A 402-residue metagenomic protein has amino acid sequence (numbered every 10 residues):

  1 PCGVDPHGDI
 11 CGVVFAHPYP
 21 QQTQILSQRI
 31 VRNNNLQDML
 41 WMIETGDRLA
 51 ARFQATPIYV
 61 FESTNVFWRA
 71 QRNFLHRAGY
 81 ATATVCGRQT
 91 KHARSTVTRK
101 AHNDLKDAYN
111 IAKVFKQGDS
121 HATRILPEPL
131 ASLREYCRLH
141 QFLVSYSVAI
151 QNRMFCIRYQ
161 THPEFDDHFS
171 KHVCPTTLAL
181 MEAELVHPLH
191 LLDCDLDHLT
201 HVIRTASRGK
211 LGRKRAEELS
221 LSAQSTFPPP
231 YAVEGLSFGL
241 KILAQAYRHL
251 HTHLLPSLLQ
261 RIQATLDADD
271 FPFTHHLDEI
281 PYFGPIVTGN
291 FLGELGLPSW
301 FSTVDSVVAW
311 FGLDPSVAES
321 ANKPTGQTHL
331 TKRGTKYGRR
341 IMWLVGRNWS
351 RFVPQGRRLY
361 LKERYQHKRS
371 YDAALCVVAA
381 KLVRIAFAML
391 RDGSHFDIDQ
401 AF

Functional and structural regions predicted by a protein language model:
P1-F402: A detector of single, family-specific signature residues that are central to catalytic or substrate-handling motifs
